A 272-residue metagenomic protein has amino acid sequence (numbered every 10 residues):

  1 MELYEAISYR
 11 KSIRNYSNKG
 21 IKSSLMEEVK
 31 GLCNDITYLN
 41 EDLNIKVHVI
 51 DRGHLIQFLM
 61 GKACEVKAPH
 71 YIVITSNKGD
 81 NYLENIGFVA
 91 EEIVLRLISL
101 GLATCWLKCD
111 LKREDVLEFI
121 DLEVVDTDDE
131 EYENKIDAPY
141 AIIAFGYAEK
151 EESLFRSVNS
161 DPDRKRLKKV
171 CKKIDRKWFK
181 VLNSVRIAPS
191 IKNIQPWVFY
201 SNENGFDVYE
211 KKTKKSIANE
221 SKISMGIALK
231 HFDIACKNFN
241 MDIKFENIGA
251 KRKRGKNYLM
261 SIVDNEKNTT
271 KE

Functional and structural regions predicted by a protein language model:
M1-E272: Acidic, surface-exposed loops and disordered segments
